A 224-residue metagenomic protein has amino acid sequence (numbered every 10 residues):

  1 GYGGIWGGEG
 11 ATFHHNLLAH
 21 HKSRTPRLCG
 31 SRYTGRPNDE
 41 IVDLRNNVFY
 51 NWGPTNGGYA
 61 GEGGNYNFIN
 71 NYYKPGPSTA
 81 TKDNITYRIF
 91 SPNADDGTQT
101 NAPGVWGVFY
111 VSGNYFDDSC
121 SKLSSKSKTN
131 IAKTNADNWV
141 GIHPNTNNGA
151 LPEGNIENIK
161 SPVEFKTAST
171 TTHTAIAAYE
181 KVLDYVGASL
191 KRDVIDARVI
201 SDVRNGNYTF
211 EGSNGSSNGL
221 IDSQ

Functional and structural regions predicted by a protein language model:
G1-L28, R32-Y33, N38-G53, N65-P77 (+1 more regions): Right-handed parallel beta-helix
Y2-G7, R24-R36, T55-E62, T79-P103 (+1 more regions): Glycine-rich beta-solenoid repeat tracts in large extracellular/virion proteins
Y73-Q224: Long, contiguous C-terminal flanking segments immediately downstream of a protein's structured core
